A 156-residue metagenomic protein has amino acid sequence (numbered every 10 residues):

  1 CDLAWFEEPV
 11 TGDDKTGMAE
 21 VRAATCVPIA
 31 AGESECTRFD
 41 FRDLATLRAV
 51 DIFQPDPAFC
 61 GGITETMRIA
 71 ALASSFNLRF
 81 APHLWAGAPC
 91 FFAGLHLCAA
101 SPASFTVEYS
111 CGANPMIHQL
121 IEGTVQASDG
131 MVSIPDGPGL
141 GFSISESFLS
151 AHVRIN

Functional and structural regions predicted by a protein language model:
D2-W5, T11-M131, P135: Shared catalytic-loop signature of beta/alpha-barrel
I144: Catalytic pocket of metal/acid-base enzymes, prominently hydrolases
S147, R154: Carbohydrate-binding surfaces of carbohydrate-active enzymes
